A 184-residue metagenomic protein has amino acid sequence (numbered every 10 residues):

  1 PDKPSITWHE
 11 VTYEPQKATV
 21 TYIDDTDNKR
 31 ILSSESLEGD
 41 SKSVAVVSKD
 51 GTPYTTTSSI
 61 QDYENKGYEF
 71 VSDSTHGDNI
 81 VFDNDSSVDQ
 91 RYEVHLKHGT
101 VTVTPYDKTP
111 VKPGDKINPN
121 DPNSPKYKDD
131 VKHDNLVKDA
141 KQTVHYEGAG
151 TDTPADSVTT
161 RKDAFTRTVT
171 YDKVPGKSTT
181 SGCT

Functional and structural regions predicted by a protein language model:
P1, T52-S87, T100, T104-T109 (+1 more regions): Surface-exposed interfaces of beta-sheet-rich extracellular modules
P1-I23, F82-E147: Conserved "repeat-terminator" motif of extracellular CCP/Sushi domains
I6, Q16-D27, I31-S43: Terminus-proximal functional modules
T21-L32, V144-T159: Structural motif
D24, K49, G148, D172-S181: Acidic/polar residues at beta-strand termini and the immediately following turn/coil
S33-D62: Solvent-exposed, low-complexity, repeat-rich "mucin-like" stalks and linkers
S36-E38, R161-T184: Exoplasmic/lumenal beta-rich domain surfaces
E38-V46, T75-N79, T179-T184: Extracellular beta-sheet repeat scaffolds used for adhesion and glycan interaction
